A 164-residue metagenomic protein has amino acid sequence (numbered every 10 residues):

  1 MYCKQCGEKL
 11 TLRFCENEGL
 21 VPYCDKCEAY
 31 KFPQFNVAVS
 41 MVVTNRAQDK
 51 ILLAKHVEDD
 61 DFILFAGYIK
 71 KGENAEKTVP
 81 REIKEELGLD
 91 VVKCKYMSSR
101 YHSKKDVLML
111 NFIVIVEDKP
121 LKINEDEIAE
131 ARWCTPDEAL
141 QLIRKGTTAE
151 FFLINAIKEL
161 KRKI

Functional and structural regions predicted by a protein language model:
M1-M41: Acidic, metal-coordinating catalytic segment for phosphate/diphosphate chemistry, firing primarily on the Nudix
G7, E28, Q48-D49, G88: Detector for glycine-centered tight turns/loop "hinges" at secondary-structure junctions
G19, Q34-A38, V57, L64 (+1 more regions): Short connector loops at helix/strand junctions that flank enzyme active sites, especially segments positioning acidic
L20, D49-K50, D60, L108 (+1 more regions): A generic secondary-structure signal marking the coil-to-beta-strand transition
S40-V42, K50-L52, N111-I113: Residues embedded in well-ordered beta-strands
T44-E85: Conserved Nudix-box catalytic region and its N-terminal flanking loop in Nudix hydrolases and closely related
I69-F152: Unchanged
E150-I164: Charged phosphate-binding loop/patch that engages nucleotide di/tri-phosphates or the phosphate backbone of nucleic
